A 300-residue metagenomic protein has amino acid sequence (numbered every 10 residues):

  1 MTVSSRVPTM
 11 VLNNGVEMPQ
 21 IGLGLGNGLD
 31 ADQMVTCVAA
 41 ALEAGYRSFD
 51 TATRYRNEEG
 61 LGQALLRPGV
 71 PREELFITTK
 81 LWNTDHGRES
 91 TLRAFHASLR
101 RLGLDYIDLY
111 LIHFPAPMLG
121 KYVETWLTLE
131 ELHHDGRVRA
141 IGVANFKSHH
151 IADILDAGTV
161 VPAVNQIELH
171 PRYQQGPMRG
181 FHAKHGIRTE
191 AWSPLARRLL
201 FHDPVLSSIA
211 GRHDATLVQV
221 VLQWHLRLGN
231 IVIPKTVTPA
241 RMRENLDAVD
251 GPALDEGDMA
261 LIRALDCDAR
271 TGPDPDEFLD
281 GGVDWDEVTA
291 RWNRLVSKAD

Functional and structural regions predicted by a protein language model:
M1-L75, A290, L295-D300: N-terminal binding-site loop/beta-alpha segment at the start of enzyme catalytic domains that lines or forms
R6, F114-D300: Beta/alpha (TIM)-barrel catalytic core signal, keyed to glycine-rich beta->alpha loops juxtaposed to Asp/Glu that bind
N13, T91-I112, E131-D135: CE4/NodB-like, metal-dependent polysaccharide N-deacetylase domain that modifies extracellular/periplasmic N-acetylated
I21-D32, K80-E89, L119: Active-site mouth loops of central-metabolism enzymes
L29-L42, G87-L102, H149-I151, Y173-Q174: Short, acidic/polar
S48, Y106-L109, A140, V164: Residues at the N-termini of beta-strands
E59-L66, F95-L99, L129, I151 (+1 more regions): Short, well-ordered amphipathic alpha-helices
R72-D85, L109-P115, L169: A short, structured active-site edge motif that brings together acidic residues
